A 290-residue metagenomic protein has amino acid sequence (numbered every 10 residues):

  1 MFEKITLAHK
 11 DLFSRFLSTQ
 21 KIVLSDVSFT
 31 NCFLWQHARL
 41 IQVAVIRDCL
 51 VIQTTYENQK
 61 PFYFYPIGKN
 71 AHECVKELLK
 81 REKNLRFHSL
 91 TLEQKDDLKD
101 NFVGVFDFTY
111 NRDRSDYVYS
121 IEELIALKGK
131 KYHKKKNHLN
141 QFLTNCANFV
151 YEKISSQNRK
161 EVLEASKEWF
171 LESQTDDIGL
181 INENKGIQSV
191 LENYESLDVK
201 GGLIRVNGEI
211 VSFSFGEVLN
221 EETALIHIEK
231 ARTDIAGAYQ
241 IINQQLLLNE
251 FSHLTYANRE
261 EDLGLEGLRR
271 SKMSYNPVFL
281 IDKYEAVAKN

Functional and structural regions predicted by a protein language model:
K4-Q20, L24-D26: Short Lys/Arg-enriched alpha/beta "domain-start" segment
D26-Q94, R205-T233: Conserved donor-binding loop and adjoining core beta-sheet/short helix segment in diverse acyl/aminoacyl transferases
L85-N101, R112-D116: Short, glycine/charge-rich beta-strand/loop segments that flank catalytic centers and engage negatively charged groups
H88, E152, Y256-R259: Short catalytic-loop micro-motif centered on adjacent basic/acidic residues
D96-F106, S271-K272: Short, aromatic/basic amphipathic alpha-helical patches
G104-D176: Acyltransferase donor/substrate-recognition loop-hinge adjacent to the catalytic core
Q157-E209: Short, conserved active-site entrance elements at the starts or edges of catalytic domains
K200-K289: Aromatic (often tryptophan-rich) hydrophobic motifs at membrane interfaces
